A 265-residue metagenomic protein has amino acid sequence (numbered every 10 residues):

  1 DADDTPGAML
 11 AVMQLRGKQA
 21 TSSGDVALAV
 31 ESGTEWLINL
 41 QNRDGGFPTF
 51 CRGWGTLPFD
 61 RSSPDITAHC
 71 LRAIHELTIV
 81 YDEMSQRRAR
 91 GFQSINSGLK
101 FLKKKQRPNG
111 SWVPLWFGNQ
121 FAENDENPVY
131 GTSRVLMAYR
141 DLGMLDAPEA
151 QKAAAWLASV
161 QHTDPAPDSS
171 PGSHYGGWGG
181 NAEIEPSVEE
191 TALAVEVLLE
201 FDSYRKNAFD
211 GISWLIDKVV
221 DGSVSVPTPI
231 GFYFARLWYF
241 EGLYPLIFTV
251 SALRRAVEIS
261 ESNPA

Functional and structural regions predicted by a protein language model:
D1-K100, K104-A155, S159-S213, D217-N263: An alpha-helical repeat/solenoid feature that recognizes helix-turn-helix modules
